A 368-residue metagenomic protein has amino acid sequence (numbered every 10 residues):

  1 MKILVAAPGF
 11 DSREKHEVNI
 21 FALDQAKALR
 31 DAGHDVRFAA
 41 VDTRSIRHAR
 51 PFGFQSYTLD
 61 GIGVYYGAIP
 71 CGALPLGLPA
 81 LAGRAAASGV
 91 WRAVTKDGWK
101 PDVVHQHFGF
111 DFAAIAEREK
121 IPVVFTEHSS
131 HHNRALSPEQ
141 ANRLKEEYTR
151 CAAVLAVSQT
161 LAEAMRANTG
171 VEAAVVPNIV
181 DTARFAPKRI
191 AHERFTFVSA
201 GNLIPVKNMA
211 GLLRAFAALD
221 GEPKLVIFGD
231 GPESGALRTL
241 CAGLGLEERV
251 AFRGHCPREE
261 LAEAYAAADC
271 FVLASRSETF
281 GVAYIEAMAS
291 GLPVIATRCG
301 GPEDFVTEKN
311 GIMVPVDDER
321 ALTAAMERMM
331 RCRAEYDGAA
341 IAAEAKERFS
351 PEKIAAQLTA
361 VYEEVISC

Functional and structural regions predicted by a protein language model:
M1-F52, E363: N-terminal subdomain of nucleotide-sugar transferases
L4, R189-K207, L213-F216, V226: Conserved donor-binding/catalytic core segment of Leloir-type glycosyltransferases
E14, A80-G89, V103-K120: An aromatic- and histidine-rich active-site surface loop
Y148, H255-C256, E263-A268: Short alpha-helical donor nucleotide-sugar binding micro-motif in glycosyltransferases
T160, I179: Carbohydrate-associated surface elements
R276: Aromatic "clamp/platform" in nucleotide-sugar-dependent glycosyltransferases that forms part of the donor/acceptor
P293-A296: Short hydrophobic beta-strand element within catalytic cores of glycosyltransferases and related nucleotide-activated
E308, I312-E319, R328-A334: Conserved acidic donor-binding segment of nucleotide-sugar-dependent glycosyltransferases
